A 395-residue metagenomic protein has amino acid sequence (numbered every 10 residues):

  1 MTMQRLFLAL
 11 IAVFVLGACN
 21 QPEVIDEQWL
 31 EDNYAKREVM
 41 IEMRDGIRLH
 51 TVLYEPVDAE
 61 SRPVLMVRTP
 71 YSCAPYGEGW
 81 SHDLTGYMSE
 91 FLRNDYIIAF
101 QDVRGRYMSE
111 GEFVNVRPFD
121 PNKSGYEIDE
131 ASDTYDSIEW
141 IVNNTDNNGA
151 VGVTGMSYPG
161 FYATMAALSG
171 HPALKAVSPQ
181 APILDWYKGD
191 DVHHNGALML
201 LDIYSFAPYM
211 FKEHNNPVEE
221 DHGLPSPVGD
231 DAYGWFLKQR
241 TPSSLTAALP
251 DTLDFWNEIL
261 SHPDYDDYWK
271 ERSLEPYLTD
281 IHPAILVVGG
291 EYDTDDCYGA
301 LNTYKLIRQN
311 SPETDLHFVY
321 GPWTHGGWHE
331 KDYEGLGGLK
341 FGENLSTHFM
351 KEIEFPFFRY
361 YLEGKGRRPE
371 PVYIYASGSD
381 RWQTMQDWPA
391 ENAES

Functional and structural regions predicted by a protein language model:
L16-A18: C-terminal motif of bacterial Sec signal peptides marking the signal peptidase cleavage site
I25, D32-R37, E42-I47, P172 (+7 more regions): Alpha/beta-hydrolase-fold serine-hydrolase catalytic core, especially in secreted/extracellular enzymes
I47-L49, V57-V64, D280-H282: Proline/glycine-enriched tight loop/beta-turn segments at coil->beta junctions that connect or precede beta-strands
V57-E60, V64-N143, V192, K331-F341: Cap/lid segment of the alpha/beta-hydrolase catalytic domain
S81-L84, R93, P118, S124-E127 (+2 more regions): Accessory cap/linker subdomain of secreted extracellular hydrolases
T145-S157: Alpha/beta-hydrolase fold nucleophile elbow
V153-G155, Q180, V288: Short beta-strand immediately N-terminal to the catalytic nucleophile in serine-hydrolase-like folds
G155-M165: Glycine-rich nucleophile elbow surrounding the catalytic serine of serine-hydrolase chemistry
